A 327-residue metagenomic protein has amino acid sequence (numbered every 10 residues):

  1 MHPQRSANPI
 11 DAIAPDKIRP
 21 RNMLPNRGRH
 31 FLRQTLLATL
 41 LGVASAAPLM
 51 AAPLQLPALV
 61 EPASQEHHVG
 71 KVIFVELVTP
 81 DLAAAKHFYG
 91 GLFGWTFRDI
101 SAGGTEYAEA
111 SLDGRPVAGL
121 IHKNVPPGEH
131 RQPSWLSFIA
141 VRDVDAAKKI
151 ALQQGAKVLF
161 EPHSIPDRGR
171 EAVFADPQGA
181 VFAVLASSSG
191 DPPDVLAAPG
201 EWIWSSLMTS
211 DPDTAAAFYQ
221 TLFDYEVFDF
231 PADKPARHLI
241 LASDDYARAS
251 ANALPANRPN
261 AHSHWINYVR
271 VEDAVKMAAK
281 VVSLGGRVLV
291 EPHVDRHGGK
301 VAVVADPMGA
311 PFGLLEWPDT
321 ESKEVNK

Functional and structural regions predicted by a protein language model:
M1-F31: N-terminal secretory signal peptides that target proteins for export/translocation
Q34-P48: Bacterial N-terminal signal peptides
L49-H67, L152-I203, L207, F228-D244 (+3 more regions): Vicinal oxygen chelate
V69, E76-R115, Q153, L159-G169 (+3 more regions): Core segments of cupin and vicinal oxygen chelate
G70-P80, A108-A110, P126-I150, R170-A175 (+3 more regions): Vicinal oxygen chelate
A85, W95-F97, P116-A118, G128 (+11 more regions): Short loop/beta submotifs within extracellular cysteine-rich repeat domains
S101-V117, I121-S189, V195: Active-site-adjacent scaffolding segments
A249-S250, H264: Non-catalytic, C-terminal membrane-associated alpha-helical segments of glycosyltransferases
